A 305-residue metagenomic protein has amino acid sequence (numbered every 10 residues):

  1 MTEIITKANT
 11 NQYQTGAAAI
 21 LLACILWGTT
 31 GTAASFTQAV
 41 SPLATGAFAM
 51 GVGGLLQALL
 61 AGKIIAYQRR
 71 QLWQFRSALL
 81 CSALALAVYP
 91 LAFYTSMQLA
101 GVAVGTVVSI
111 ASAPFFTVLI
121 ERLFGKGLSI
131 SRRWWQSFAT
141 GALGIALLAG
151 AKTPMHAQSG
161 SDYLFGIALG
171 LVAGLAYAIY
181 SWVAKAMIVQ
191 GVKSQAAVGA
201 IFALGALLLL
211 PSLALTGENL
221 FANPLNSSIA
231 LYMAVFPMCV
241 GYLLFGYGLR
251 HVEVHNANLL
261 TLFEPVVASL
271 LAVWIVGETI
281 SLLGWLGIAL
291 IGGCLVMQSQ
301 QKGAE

Functional and structural regions predicted by a protein language model:
M1-G53, L84, V88-A92, H156-A186: Glycine-/small-residue-enriched transmembrane alpha-helix faces in small-molecule transporters and effluxers
Q14-A19, A44-L60, W135-L143, F165-V172 (+2 more regions): Hydrophobic alpha-helical transmembrane segments of multi-pass integral membrane proteins, especially transporters
T32-V40, Q98, A149-Y163, L213-A230 (+1 more regions): Membrane-interface helix termini and inter-helical loops of multi-pass transporters
T37, T45, S96, L123-K126 (+5 more regions): Hydrophobic/aromatic residues within transmembrane alpha-helices of multi-pass small-molecule transporters
F48, G105-S112, V183-A206, M238-W274: Helix-helix packing/entry segments at the starts of transmembrane helices
Q57, S131-K152, L271, L283-K302: Hydrophobic transmembrane alpha-helices of multi-pass small-molecule transport proteins
L60-I64, A113-Q136, V266-L286: C-terminal transmembrane-helix exit sites in multi-pass transporters
G62-G105, S109, A146-L147, A234-V252: Specific transmembrane alpha-helical segments of multi-pass solute transporters/efflux pumps, especially DMT/EamA
